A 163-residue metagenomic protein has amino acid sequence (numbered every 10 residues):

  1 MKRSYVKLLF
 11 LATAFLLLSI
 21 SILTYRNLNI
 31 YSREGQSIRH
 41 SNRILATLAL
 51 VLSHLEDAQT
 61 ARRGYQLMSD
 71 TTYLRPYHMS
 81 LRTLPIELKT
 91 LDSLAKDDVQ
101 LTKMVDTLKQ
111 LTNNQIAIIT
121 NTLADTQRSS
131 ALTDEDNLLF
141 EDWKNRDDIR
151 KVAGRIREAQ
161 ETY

Functional and structural regions predicted by a protein language model:
M1-S4: Short, Lys/Arg-rich N-terminal segment immediately upstream of the first membrane anchor
V6-E56, L94-T112, D136-L139: Amphipathic alpha-helical segments and their boundaries
S37, G64-Q66: Residue-level preference for alpha-helix termini and adjacent loops
H54, A58, Y65, L74-A159 (+1 more regions): Heptad-repeat alpha-helical coiled-coil/4-helix-bundle sensor or tether segments in soluble regions
S69-T71: Short loop-to-helix capping motifs
